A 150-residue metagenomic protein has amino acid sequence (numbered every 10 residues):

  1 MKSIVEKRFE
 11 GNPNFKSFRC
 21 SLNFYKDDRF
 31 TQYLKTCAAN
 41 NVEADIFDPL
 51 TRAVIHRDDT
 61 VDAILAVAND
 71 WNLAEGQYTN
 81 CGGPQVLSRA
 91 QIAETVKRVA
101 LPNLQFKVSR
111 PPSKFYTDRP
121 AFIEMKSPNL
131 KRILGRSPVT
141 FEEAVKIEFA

Functional and structural regions predicted by a protein language model:
M1-K16: Active-site Tyr-X1-5-Lys
K2, E6, F30-T31, R57 (+5 more regions): A general structural signal for well-ordered alpha-helical segments in protein cores
S17, Y33-I55: A conserved pocket-lining segment of Rossmann-fold NAD(P)-dependent short-chain dehydrogenase/reductase
C20: Active-site loop/turn elements of alpha/beta-hydrolase fold enzymes, especially the short glycine-/histidine-rich
N23-Y33, N40-V42, D58, V67-T79 (+1 more regions): Glycine/proline-rich active-site loop of Rossmann-fold NAD(P)-dependent oxidoreductases
K26, L50-V61, C81-V99, V139 (+1 more regions): Substrate-binding strand-loop-helix patch in Rossmann-like NAD(P)-dependent oxidoreductase/epimerase domains
D70-F115, A121, G135: Mid/C-terminal beta-alpha module of Rossmann-like enzyme folds, strongest in SDR-family dehydrogenases/epimerases
N103-L104, D118-A150: C-terminal amphipathic/interface module of NAD(P)-dependent oxidoreductases and related NAD-binding regulators
